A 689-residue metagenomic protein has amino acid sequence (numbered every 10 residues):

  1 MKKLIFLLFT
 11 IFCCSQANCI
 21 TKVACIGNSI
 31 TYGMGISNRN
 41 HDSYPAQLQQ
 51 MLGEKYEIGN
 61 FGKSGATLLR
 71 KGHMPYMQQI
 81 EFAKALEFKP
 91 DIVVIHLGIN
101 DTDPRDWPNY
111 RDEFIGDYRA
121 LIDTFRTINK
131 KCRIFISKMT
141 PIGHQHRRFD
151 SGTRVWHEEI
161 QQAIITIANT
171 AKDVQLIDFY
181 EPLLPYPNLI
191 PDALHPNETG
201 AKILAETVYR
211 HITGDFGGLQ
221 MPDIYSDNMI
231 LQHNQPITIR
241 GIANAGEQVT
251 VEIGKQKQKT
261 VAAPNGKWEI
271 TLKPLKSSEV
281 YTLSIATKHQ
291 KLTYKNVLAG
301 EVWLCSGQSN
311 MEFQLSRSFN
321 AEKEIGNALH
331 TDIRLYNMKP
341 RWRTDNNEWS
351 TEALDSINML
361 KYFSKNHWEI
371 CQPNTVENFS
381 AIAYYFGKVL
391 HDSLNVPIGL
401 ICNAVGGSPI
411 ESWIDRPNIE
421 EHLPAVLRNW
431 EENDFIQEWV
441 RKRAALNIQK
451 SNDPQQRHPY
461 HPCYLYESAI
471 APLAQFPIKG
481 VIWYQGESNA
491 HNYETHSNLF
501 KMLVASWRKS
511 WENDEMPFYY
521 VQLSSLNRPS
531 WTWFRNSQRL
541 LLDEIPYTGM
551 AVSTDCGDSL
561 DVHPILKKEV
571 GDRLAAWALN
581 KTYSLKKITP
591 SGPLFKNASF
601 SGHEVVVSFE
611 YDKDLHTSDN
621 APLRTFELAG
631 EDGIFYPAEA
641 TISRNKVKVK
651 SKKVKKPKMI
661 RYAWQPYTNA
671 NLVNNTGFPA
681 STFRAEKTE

Functional and structural regions predicted by a protein language model:
M1-I20: Bacterial Sec-dependent N-terminal signal peptides
I20, R210-P222, E689: Low-complexity, Pro/Thr/Ser/Gly/Ala-rich linker/spacer regions in secreted, extracellular modular proteins
I20-C25, I30-R119, V155-E158, L275 (+8 more regions): Conserved SGNH/GDSL esterase-like catalytic core that processes O-acyl groups on lipids and polysaccharides
Q50, Y76-G218, P462-S553, D558-Y583 (+1 more regions): Alpha-helical cap/lid subdomain in secreted, periplasmic, or secretory-pathway luminal O-acyl-processing enzymes
D223, Q232-Q235, E569, N580-A621: Surface beta-strand/loop "capping" patches
R240-K323: Extended acidic/polar, glycine-enriched regions that form or flank non-catalytic beta-rich accessory modules
K257, V606, K613-E689: C-terminal beta-sandwich/jelly-roll accessory domains of carbohydrate-active enzymes
S309-V376: Secondary-structure boundary elements
